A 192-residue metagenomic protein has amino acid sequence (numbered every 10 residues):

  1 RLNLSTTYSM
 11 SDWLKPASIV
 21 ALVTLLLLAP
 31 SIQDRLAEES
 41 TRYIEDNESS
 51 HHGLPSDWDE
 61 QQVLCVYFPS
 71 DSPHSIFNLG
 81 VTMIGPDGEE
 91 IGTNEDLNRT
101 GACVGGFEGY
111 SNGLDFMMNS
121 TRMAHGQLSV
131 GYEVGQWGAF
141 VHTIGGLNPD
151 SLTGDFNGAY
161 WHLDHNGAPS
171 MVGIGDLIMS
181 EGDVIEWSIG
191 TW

Functional and structural regions predicted by a protein language model:
L4-W192: Ubiquitin-like/PB1-type beta-grasp interaction modules and other compact soluble beta-rich domains
